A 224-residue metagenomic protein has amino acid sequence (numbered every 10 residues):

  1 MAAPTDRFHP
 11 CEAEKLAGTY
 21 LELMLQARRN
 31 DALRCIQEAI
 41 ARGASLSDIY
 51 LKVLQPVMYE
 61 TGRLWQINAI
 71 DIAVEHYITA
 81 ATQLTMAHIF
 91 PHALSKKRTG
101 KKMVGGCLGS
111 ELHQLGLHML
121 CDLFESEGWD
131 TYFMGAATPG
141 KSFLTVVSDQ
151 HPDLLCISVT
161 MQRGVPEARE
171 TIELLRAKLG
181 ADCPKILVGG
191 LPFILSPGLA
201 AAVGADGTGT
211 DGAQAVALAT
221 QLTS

Functional and structural regions predicted by a protein language model:
M1-K97: Long amphipathic alpha-helical segments
K101-M103: Conserved hydrophobic helix-helix packing surfaces used for dimerization/oligomerization
C107-G116, V188: Active-site-adjacent loop and "lid" segments of alpha/beta metabolic enzymes
H118-Y132: Short helix-loop-beta junction
L123-E125, T138-P197, A201: Cofactor-cradling patches in redox/metallo enzymes
T131-T138, G209: Short hydrophobic/Thr-rich beta-strand motif most characteristic of the beta2 strand and flanking loop of CheY-like
L191-S224: Peripheral docking tails and interdomain loops at the edges of cofactor- or intermediate-handling domains
